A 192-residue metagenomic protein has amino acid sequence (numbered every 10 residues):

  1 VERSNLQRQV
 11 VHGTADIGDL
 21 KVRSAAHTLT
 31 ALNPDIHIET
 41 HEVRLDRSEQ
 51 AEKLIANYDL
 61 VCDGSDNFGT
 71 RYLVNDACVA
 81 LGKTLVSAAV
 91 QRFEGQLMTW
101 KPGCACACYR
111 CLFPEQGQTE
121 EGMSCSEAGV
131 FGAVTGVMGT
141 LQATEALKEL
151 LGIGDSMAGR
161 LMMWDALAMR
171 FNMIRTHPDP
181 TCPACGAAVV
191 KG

Functional and structural regions predicted by a protein language model:
V1-G192: Adenine nucleotide-associated cytosolic modules
